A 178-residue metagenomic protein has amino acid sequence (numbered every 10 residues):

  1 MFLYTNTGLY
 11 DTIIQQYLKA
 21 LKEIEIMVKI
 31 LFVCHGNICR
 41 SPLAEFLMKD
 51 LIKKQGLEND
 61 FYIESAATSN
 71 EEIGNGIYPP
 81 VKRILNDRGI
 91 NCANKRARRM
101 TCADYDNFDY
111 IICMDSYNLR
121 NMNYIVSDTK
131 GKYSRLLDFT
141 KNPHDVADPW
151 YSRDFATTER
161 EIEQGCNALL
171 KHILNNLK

Functional and structural regions predicted by a protein language model:
Y4, D11-Y17, E23: Short, positively charged and aromatic/hydrophobic N-terminal segments
N6, Y17-K19, K82, K178: Compositionally biased, intrinsically disordered low-complexity segments enriched in polar/proline residues
T7-Y10, K19, K130, Q164: Feature targets compositionally biased, intrinsically disordered low-complexity regions with long contiguous runs
E25-N107, K171-K178: Conserved active-site segments centered on acidic
S41, M114-D115: Replace "coordinates the UDP/GDP/TDP-sugar" with "coordinates nucleotide-activated sugar donors
Y110, S116-K178: Phosphate-binding/catalytic loops
